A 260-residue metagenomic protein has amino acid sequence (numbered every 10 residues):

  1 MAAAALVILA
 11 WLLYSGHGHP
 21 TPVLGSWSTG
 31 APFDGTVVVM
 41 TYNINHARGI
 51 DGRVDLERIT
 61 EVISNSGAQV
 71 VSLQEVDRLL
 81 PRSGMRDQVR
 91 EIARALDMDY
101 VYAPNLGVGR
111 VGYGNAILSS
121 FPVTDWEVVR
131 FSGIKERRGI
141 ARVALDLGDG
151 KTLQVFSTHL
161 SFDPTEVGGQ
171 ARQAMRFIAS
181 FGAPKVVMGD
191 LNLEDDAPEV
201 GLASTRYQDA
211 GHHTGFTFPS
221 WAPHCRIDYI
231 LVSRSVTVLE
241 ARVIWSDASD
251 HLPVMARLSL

Functional and structural regions predicted by a protein language model:
M1-V70, R82, R94-A95, D99-Y102 (+1 more regions): Active-site regions of metal-assisted phosphoester/phosphodiester hydrolases, unifying DNase/endonuclease modules
S72-D77: A short beta-strand-loop structural module common to alpha/beta enzyme folds
R78-L79, D87, I92: Extracytoplasmic small-molecule ligand-binding "clamshell" domains of the periplasmic binding protein/Venus flytrap
